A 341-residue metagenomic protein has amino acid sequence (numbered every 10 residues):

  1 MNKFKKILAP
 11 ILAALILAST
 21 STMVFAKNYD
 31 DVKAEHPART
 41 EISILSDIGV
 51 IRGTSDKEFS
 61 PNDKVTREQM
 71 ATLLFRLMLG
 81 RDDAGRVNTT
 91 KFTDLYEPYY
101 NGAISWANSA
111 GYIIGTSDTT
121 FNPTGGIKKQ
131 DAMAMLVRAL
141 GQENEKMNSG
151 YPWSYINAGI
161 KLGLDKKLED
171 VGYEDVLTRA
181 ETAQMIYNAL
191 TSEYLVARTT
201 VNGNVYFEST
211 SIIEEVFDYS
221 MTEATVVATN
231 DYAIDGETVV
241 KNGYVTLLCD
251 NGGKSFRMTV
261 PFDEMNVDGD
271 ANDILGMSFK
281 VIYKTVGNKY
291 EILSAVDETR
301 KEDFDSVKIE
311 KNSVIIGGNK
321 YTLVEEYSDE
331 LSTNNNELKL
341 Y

Functional and structural regions predicted by a protein language model:
N2-R39, R52-G102, A110-Q130, L136-V176 (+3 more regions): Feature responds to low-complexity, polar/acidic, surface-exposed segments characteristic of secreted/exported proteins
I44-L45, A107: PEST-like intrinsically disordered low-complexity regions enriched in serine, proline, threonine and acidic/polar
A183-L190: Catalytic cores of secreted or luminal carbohydrate-active enzymes
I186, D268-A295, N336-Y341: Flexible glycine-rich surface loops and low-complexity tracts that mediate binding to linear polymers
V239, F304-E310: Proline-threonine-serine-rich low-complexity tracts
G253-N272, K320-Y341: Beta-strand/loop nucleic-acid-binding surfaces
V314-I316: Short aromatic-centered micro-motifs
